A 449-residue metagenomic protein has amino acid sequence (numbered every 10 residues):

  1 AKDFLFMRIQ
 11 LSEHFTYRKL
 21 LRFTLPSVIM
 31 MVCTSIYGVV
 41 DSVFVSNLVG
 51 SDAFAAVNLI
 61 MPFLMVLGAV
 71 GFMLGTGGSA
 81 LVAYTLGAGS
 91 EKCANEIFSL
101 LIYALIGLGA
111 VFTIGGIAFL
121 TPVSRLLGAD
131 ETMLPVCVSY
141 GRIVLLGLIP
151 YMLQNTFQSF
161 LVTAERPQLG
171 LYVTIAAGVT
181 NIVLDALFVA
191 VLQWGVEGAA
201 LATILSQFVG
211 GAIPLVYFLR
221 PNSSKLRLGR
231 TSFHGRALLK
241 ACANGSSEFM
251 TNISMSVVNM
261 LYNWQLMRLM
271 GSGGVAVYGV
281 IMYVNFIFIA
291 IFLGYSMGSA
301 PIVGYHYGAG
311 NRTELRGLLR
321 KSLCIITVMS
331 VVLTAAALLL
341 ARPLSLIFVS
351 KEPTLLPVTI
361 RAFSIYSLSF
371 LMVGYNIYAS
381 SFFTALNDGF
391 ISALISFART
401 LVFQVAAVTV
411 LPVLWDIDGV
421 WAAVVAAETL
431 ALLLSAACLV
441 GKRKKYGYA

Functional and structural regions predicted by a protein language model:
A1-T24, V82-G147, V191-S246, V303-S369 (+1 more regions): Short alpha-helical transmembrane segments in multi-pass integral membrane proteins
S12-V49, P62-G77, L81, I106-T113 (+4 more regions): N-terminal transmembrane alpha-helices
R22-D41, I143, Q154, A177 (+5 more regions): Transmembrane helical elements of multi-pass membrane transporters/channels
S27, M31, V43, N47 (+17 more regions): Transmembrane alpha-helix boundary and packing residues in multipass membrane permease domains and related
I29, C33, Y37, L67-G71 (+14 more regions): Residue-level hotspots within pore-lining transmembrane alpha-helices of multi-pass secondary transporters
I36-F54, S124-E131, L187-W194, S256-I287 (+3 more regions): Helix-terminus/linker motif at the lipid-water interface of multi-pass membrane proteins
F54-I114, Y151-G170, V277-A341, V373-I395: Small-residue-rich hydrophobic transmembrane alpha-helices
G75, V144-V162, V173-N181, A199-A212 (+5 more regions): Short runs within selected transmembrane alpha-helices of multi-pass transporters and secretion channels
